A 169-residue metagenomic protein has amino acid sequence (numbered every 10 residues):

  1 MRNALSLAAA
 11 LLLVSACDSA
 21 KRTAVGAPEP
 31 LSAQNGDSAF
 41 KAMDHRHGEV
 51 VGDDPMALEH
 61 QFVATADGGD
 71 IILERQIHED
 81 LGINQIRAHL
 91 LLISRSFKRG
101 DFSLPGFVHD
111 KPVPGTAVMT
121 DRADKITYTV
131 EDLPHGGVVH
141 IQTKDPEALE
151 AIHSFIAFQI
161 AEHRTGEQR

Functional and structural regions predicted by a protein language model:
R2-A10: Sec-dependent signal peptide recognition, specifically the positively charged N-region followed immediately by
V14-A16: C-terminal motif of bacterial Sec signal peptides marking the signal peptidase cleavage site
D18-A20: Bacterial signal peptide processing site
A24-M56, I83-D124, Q159-E167: A low-complexity, Ser/Thr/Gly/Pro-enriched, surface-exposed linker/loop concept that marks segments flanking
F62-E74, P134-G136: Acidic/histidine-rich, surface-exposed loop or edge segments in extracytoplasmic proteins
G69, I77-I83, L91-R95, D145-L149: Primarily extracytoplasmic ectodomains and periplasmic/lumenal surface modules that are beta-strand-rich
P112-Q142: Short, solvent-exposed interaction modules
E147-R169: C-terminal partner/receptor-binding element of secreted or periplasmic proteins
